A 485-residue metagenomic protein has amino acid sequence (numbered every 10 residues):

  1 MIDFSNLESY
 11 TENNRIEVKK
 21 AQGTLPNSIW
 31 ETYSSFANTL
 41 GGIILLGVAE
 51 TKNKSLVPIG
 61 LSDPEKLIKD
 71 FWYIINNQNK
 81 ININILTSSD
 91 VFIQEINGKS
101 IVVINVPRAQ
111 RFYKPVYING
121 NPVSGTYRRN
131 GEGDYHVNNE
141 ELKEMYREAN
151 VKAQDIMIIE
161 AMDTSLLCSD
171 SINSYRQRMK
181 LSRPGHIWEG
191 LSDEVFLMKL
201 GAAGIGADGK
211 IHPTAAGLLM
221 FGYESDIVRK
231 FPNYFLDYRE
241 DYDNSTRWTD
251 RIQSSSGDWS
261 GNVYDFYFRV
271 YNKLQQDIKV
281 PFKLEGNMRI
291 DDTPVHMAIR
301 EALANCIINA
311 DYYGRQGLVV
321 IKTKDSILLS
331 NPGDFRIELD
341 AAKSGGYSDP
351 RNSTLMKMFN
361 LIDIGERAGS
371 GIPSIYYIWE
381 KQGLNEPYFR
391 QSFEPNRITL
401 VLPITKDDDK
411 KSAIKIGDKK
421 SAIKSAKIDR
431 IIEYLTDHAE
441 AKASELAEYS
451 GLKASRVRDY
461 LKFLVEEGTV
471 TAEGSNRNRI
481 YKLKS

Functional and structural regions predicted by a protein language model:
M1-H296, E301-K406, A443, L452 (+1 more regions): Conserved N-terminal catalytic/coupling substructures associated with nucleotide/phosphate chemistry
S421-K427, S475-S485: Short, cationic-aromatic polyanion-contact patches
K424-A441: Short amphipathic alpha-helical interface segments
A447: The alpha-helix within a helix-turn-helix
V465-G474: A short, conserved structural fragment
